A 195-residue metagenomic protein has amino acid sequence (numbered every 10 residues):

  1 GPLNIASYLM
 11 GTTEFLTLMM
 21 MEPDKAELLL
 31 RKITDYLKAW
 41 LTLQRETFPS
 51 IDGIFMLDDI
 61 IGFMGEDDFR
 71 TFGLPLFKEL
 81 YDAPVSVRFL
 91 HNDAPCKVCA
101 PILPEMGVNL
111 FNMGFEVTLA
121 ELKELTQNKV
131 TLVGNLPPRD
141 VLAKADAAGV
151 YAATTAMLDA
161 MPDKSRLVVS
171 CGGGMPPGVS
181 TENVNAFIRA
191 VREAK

Functional and structural regions predicted by a protein language model:
G1-K195: Active-site loop segments of alpha/beta catalytic cores
